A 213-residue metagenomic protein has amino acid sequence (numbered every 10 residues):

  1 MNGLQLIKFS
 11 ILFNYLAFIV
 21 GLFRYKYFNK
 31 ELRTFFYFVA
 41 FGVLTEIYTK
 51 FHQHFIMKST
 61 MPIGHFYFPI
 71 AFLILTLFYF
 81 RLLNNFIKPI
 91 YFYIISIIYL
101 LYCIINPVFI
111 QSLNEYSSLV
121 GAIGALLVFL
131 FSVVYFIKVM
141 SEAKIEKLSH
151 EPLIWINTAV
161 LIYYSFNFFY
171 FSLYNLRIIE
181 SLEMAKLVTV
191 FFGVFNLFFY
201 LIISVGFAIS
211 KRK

Functional and structural regions predicted by a protein language model:
M1-K213: Terminal, non-globular segments
